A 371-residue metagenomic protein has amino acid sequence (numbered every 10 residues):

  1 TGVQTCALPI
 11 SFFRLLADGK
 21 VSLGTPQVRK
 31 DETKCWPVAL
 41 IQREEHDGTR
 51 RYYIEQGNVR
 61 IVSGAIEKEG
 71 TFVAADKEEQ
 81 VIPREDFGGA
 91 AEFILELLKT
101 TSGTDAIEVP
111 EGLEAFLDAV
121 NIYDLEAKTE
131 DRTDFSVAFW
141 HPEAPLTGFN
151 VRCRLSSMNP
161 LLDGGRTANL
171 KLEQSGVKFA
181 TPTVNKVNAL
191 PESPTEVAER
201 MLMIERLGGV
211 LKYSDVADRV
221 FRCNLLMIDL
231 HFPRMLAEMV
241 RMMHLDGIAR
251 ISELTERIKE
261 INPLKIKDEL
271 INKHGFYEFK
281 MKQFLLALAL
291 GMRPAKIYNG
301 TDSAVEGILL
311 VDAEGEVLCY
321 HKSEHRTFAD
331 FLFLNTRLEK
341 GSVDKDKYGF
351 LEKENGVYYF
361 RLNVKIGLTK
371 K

Functional and structural regions predicted by a protein language model:
C6-L8: Short, small-residue-biased leader/transition segments that mark boundaries at the very start of proteins
I10-A17: Active-site nucleophile-adjacent alpha helix/oxyanion-hole segment immediately C-terminal to the catalytic cysteine
L15, T133-V137, E143-L155: Conserved catalytic cores of phosphodiester-cleaving nucleases, focusing on short active-site segments
G24-K34: Short, glycine/acidic-rich hinge or "gate" loops at secondary-structure transitions that mediate conformational
P37-G88, A106-R132, A138-E143: Active-site metal-binding core of divalent-cation-utilizing nuclease and nuclease-like domains
D105-L113, A119, L125-A127, R154-G307: Acidic, metal/cofactor-coordinating or nucleic-acid-engaging core segments within structured domains
L254-K371: Extended, amphipathic alpha-helical scaffolds
